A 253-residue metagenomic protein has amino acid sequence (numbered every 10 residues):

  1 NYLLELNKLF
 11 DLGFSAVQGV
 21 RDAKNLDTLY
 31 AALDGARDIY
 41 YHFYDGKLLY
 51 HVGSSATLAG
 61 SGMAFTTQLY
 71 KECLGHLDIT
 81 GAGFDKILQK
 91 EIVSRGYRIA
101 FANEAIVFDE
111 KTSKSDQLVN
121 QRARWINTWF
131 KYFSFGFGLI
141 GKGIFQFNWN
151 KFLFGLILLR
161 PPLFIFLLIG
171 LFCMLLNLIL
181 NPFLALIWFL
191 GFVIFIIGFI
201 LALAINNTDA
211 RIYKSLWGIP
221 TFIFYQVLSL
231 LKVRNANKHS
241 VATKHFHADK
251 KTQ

Functional and structural regions predicted by a protein language model:
N1-L3: Acidic donor-diphosphate engagement hotspot in glycosyltransferases and nucleotidyltransferases that stabilizes
E5-T80: Long helical/loop segments within the catalytic core of UDP-sugar-dependent glycosyltransferases, especially the large
V20, I99-I106: Catalytic beta-strand/loop signature of glycosyltransferases that borders the donor
I39-Y44, V119-I140, F222-N235: Catalytic core of nucleotide-sugar-dependent glycosyltransferases
T80, E110-N127, R211-K214: Nucleotide-sugar-dependent glycosyltransferase catalytic core
A82-L88: Acidic donor-binding loop at a coil-to-helix junction in glycosyltransferase catalytic cores that engages
V119-C173: Active-site-adjacent helix/loop segment of glycosyltransferases that harbors family-specific signature motifs
I157-N237: Membrane-embedded multi-pass helical conduit in multi-pass membrane proteins, especially envelope-biosynthetic
